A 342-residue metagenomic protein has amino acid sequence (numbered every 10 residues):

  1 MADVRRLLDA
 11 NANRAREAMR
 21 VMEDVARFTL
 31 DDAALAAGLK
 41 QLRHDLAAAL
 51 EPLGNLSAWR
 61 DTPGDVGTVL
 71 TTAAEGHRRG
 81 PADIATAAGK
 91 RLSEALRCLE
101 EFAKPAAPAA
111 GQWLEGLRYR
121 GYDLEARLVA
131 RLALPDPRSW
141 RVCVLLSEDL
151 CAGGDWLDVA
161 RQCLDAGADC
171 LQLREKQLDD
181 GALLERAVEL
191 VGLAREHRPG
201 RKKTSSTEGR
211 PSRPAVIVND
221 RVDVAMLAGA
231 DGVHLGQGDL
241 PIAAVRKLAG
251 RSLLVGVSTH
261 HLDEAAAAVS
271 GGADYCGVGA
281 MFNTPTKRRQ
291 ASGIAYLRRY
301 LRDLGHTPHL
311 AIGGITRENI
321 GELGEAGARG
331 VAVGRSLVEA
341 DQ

Functional and structural regions predicted by a protein language model:
M1-L134: Structural preference for solvent-exposed beta-strand-turn elements and adjacent flexible terminal/loop segments within
P81, R138-L157, L253-T259, L310-A311 (+1 more regions): Active-site mouth loops of central-metabolism enzymes
E115, Y119-V159, A243, K247: N-terminal amphipathic alpha-helix/helix-capping segment at the start of soluble metabolic enzymes
R141-L145, C170-Q172, A215-I217, D231-H234 (+4 more regions): Structural preference for beta-strand elements that scaffold enzyme active sites
D169, K176, Q237-V245, G277-R288 (+1 more regions): Glycine-rich phosphate-binding active-site loops on the catalytic face of alpha/beta enzymes
L184-R198, R213-D220, Q237-H260, R289-R317: Alpha-helix-loop-beta-strand connector modules within alpha/beta enzyme cores
V218-D231, H260-G272, R302-L310, I315-V333: Catalytic cores of alpha/beta
L254-R288: Histidine/lysine/aspartate-rich catalytic loop segments that bind and position anionic ligands
